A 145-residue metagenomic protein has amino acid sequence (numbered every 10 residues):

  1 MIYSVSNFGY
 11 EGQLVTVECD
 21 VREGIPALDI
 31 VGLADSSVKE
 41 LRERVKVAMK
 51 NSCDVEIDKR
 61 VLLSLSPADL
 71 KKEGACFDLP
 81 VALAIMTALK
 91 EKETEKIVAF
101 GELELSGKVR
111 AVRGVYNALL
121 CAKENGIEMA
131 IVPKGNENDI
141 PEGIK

Functional and structural regions predicted by a protein language model:
M1-K145: Peripheral, non-AAA+ core regions of ATP-driven protein-machinery
